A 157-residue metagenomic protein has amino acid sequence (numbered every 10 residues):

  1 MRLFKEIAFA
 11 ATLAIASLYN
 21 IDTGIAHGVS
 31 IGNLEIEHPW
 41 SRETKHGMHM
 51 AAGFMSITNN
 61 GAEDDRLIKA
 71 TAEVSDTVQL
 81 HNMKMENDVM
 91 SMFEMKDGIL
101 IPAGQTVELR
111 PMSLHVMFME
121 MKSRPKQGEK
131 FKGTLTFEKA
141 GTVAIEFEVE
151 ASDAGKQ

Functional and structural regions predicted by a protein language model:
M1-A11: Bacterial N-terminal signal peptides that target proteins for export
A11-A14, E35: An N-terminal low-complexity intrinsically disordered segment enriched in acidic/polar residues
I15-G24: C-terminal segment of classical bacterial N-terminal signal peptides
H27-Q157: Compact, glycine-rich, soluble single-domain proteins
